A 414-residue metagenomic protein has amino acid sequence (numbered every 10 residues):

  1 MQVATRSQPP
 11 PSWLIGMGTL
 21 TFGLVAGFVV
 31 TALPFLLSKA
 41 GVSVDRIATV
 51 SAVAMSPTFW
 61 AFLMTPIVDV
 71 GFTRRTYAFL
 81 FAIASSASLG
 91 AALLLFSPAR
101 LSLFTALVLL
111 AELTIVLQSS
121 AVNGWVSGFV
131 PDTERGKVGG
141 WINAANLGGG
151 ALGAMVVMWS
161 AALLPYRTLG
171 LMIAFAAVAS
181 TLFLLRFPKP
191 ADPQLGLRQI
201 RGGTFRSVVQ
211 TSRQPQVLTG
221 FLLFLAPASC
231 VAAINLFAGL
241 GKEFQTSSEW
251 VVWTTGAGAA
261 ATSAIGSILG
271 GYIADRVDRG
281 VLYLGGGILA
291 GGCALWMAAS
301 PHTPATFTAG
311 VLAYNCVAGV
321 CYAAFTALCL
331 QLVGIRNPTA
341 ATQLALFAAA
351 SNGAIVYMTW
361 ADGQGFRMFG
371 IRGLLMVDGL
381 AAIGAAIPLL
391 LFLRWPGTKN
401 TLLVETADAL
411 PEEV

Functional and structural regions predicted by a protein language model:
M1-P9, K189-G220, P411-V414: Juxtamembrane intracellular "pre-TM" segments in multi-pass secondary transporters
Q2-T58, L218-L223, P227-Q245: Helix-loop boundary and gating motifs at the non-cytosolic
W60-T73, I265-R279, F366-R367: Helix-to-loop junctions at the C-terminal end of transmembrane segments in multipass secondary transporters
V70-I83, D275-G287: Cytoplasmic membrane-interface "Motif A"-like loop-to-helix N-cap segments of 12-TM Major Facilitator Superfamily
F79, I83-P98, I288-H302: C-terminal ends and interior cores of transmembrane alpha-helices in multi-pass membrane transporters/permeases
S86, T168-R186, G373-L393: Symmetry-related core transmembrane helices of the 12-TM Major Facilitator Superfamily/SLC fold
L117-V130, V320-R336: Intracellular juxtamembrane helix-capping segments at the cytosolic ends of symmetry-related transmembrane helices
G280-F325: C-terminal transmembrane helical hairpin of 12-TM major facilitator-type secondary transporters
